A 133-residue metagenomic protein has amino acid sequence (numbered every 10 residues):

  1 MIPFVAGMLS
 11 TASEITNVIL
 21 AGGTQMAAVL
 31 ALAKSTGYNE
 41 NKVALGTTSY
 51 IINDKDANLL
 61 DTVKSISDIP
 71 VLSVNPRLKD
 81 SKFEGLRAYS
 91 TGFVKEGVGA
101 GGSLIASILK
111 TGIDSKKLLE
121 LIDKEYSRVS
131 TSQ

Functional and structural regions predicted by a protein language model:
M1-Q133: N-terminal loops that bind phosphate or other acidic moieties and the adjacent beta-alpha structural core
